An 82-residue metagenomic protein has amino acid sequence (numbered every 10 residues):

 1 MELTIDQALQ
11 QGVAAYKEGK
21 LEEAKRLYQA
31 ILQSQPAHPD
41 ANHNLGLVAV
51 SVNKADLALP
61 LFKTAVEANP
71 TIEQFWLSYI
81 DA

Functional and structural regions predicted by a protein language model:
E2-A30, V50-E67: Structural signature of tandem alpha-helical TPR/SEL1-like repeats, specifically the intra-repeat loop/turn
Q74, I80-D81: Alpha-helical protein-protein interaction scaffolds
